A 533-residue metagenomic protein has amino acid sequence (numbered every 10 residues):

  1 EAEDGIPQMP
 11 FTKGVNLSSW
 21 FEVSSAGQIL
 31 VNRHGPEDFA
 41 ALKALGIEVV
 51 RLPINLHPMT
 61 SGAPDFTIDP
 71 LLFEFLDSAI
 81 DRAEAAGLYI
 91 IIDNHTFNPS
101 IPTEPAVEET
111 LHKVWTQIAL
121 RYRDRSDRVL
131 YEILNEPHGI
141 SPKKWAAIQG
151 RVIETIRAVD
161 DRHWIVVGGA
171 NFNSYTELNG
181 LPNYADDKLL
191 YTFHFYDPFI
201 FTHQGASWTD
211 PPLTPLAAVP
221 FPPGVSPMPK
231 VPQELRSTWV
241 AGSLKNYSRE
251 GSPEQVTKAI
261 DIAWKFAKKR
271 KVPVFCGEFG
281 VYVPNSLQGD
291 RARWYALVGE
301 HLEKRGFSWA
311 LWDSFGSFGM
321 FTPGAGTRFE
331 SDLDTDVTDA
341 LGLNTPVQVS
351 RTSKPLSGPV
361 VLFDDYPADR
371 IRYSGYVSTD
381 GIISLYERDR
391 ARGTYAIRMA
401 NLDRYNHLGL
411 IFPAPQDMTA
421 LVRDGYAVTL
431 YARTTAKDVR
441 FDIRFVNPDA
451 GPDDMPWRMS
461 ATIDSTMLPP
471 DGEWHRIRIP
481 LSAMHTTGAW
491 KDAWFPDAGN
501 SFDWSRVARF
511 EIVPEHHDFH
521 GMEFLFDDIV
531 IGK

Functional and structural regions predicted by a protein language model:
E1-F21, S357-P367: N-terminal module-boundary/linker segments of secreted carbohydrate-active enzymes
G5-M9, K43-L45, A85, R123-S126 (+8 more regions): Extracellular/periplasmic catalytic domains that process cell-envelope and extracellular macromolecules
Q8-W164, G169-L178, K188, F329: Active-site mouth of glycoside hydrolases
N16-S18, R51-N55, I91-H95, E132-L134 (+8 more regions): A cross-family glycoside hydrolase active-site/sugar-binding cleft signature
H112-S252, T257, D261-V281, H301-R305: Active-site region of glycoside hydrolase catalytic domains
V272-F307, F495-F502, V530-G532: C-terminal/domain-terminus segments
N285-P359: Aromatic-rich peripheral "rim/lid" segments of glycoside hydrolase catalytic domains that contact and position glycan
R351-K533: Beta-rich carbohydrate-recognition modules and glycan-binding surfaces
